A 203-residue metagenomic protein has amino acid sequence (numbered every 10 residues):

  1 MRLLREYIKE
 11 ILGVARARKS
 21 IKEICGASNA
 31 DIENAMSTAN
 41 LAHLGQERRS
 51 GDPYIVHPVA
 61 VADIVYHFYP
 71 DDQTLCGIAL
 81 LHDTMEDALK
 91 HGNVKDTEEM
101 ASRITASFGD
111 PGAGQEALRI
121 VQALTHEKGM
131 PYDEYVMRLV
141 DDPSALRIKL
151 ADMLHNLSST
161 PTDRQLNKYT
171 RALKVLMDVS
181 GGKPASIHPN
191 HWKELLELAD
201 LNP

Functional and structural regions predicted by a protein language model:
L4-P203: Active-site helical microenvironments for divalent-metal-assisted chemistry
